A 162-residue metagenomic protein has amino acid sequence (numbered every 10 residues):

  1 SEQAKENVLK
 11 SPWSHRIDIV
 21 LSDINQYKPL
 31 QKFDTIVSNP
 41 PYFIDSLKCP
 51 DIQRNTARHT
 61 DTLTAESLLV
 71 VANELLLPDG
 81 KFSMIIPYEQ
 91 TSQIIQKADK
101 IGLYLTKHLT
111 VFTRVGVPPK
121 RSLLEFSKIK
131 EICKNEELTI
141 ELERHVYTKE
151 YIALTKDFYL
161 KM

Functional and structural regions predicted by a protein language model:
A4-V8: Conserved SAM-binding loop
S11-I24: Conserved SAM-binding strand-loop segment of SAM-dependent methyltransferases
H15, Q31, L103: Structured loop/turn residues at beta-strand edges in well-structured enzyme cores
N25-V37, I44: A short acidic, Gly/Pro-enriched loop at the edge of an enzyme's catalytic core that lines a small-molecule cofactor
P40-S67: Mobile active-site "lid"/loop adjacent to the S-adenosyl-L-methionine
T62-P119, L123: Conserved Class I SAM-dependent methyltransferase catalytic core
V117-M162: SAM/dcSAM-binding transferase cores
